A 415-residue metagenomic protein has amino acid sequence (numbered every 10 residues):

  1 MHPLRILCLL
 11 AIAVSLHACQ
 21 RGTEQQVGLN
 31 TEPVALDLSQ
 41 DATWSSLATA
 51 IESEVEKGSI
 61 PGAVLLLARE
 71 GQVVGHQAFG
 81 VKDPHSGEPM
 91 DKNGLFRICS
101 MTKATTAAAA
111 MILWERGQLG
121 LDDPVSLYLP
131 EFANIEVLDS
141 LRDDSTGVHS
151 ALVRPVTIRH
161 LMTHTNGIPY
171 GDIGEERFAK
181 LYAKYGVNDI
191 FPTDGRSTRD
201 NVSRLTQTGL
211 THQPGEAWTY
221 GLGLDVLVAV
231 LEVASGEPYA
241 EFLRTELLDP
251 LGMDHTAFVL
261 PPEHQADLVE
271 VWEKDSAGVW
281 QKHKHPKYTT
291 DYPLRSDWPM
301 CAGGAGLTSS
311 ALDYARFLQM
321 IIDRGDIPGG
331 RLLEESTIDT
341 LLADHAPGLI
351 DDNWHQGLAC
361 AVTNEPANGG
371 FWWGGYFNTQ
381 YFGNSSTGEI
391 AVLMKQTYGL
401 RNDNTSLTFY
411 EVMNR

Functional and structural regions predicted by a protein language model:
M1-L7: Bacterial N-terminal signal peptides that target proteins for export
S15-A18: C-terminal motif of bacterial Sec signal peptides marking the signal peptidase cleavage site
Q20-E32: Bacterial Sec signal peptide processing site at the extreme N-terminus
D37-I98, Q118-G120, V137-L141: Short, conserved catalytic-motif segment at the N-terminal edge
A48-I51, L65, G71, F96-Y128 (+3 more regions): Active-site SXXK
G80-K82, K287, T397: A generic structural motif
E136-P366: Short, surface-exposed loop or secondary-structure junction motifs that flank catalytic or metal-binding residues
W373-R415: Structured C-terminal helix/loop/strand segments within mature extracytoplasmic catalytic/sensor domains
